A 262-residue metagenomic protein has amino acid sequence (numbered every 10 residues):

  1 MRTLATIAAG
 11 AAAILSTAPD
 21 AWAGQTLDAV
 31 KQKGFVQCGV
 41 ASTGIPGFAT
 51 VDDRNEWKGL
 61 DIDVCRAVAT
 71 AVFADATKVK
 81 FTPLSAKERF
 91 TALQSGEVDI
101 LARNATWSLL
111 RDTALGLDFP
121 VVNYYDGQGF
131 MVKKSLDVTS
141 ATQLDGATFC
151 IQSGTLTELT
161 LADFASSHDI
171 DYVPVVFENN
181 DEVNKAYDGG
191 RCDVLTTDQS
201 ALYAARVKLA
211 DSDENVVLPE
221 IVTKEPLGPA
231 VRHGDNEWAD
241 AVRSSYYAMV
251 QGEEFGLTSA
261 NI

Functional and structural regions predicted by a protein language model:
M1-A8: Bacterial N-terminal signal peptides that target proteins for export
I7, A13-A21: C-terminal segment of classical bacterial N-terminal signal peptides
A23-A102: Extracytoplasmic small-molecule ligand-binding "clamshell" domains of the periplasmic binding protein/Venus flytrap
D28, I62-T70, T91, S95 (+7 more regions): Solvent-exposed, polar/charged alpha-helical surfaces in well-ordered, non-transmembrane soluble domains, broadly
K31-F35, A69-T77, Q94-V98, T106 (+8 more regions): Sec-exported extracytoplasmic/periplasmic mature domains
Q37-P46, W57-V72, D126-E182: Bilobed "Venus flytrap"/periplasmic-binding protein-like clamshell domains and structurally analogous long
I62-R66, T70-V72, S135-V138, T142 (+4 more regions): Extended ligand-binding regions for polar small-molecule ligands
R66, T70, A74-Q143, L202-I221: Acidic, polar ligand-binding/catalytic clefts
